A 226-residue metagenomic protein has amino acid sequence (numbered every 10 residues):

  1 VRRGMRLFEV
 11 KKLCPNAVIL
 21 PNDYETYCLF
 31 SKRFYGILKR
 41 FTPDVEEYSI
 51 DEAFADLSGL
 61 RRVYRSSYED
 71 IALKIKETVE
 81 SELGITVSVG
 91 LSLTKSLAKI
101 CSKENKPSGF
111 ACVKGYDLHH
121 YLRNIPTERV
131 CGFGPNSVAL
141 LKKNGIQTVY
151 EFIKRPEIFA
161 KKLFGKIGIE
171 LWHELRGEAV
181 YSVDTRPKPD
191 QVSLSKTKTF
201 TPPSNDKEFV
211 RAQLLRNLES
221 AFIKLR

Functional and structural regions predicted by a protein language model:
V1-I50, F54, L175: Residues that scaffold, gate, or flank divalent-cation-dependent active/transport sites
R6, P126, T148-V149: Short, structural beta-strand-to-alpha-helix junction motif
P21-Y24, G59-Y68, S108-C112, N124-R129 (+1 more regions): Flexible, glycine/proline-enriched loop segments at strand-loop-helix junctions that form or flank small-ligand binding
C28-V87: Hydrophobic alpha-helical hairpins/lids featuring a short glycine-rich hinge
L57, V63-Y64, K95-C101, A160-K161: Short, well-ordered, mixed-charge alpha-helical segments that flank or form enzyme active sites
S67-E128: Long, highly charged, low-complexity intrinsically disordered interaction regions that mediate electrostatic DNA/RNA
S137, K142-R226: DNA-contacting surface of Y-family translesion DNA polymerases
